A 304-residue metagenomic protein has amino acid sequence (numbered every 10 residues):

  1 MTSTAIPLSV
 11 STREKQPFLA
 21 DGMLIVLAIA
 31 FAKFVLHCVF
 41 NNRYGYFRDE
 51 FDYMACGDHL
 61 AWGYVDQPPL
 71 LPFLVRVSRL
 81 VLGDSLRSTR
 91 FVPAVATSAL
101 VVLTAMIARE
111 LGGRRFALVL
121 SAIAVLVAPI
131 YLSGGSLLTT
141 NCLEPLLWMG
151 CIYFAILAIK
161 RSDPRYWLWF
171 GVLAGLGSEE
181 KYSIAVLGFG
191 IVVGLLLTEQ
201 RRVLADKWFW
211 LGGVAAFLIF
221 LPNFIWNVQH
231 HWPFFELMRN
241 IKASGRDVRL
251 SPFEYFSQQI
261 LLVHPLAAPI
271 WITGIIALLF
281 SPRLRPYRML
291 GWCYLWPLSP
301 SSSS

Functional and structural regions predicted by a protein language model:
A5, V186-F217, F235-L237, G245-V248 (+1 more regions): Perimembrane helix-loop-helix junctions
E14-K15, M23, T104-V127, L146: Transmembrane-helix signature of polytopic, membrane-embedded enzymes that assemble or transfer cell-envelope glycans
L27, F91-G112, G150, F154: Transmembrane-helix motifs of polytopic, lipid-linked glycan transferases
A30, S121-L126, A174, S178: Short helix- or helix-capping micro-motifs that position conserved polar/aromatic residues at function-defining sites
D58, L143-K160, Y166-A174: Specific aromatic-rich, kink-prone transmembrane helix
R109-R115, C151-Y166, R201, A277-L278: Membrane-interface transmembrane helices that cradle and orient dolichyl/undecaprenyl
I130-E144: Short acidic/glycine- and proline-prone juxtamembrane loop motifs at membrane-interface regions of multi-pass membrane
L261-R285: Hydrophobic, aromatic-rich transmembrane alpha-helices and their immediate juxtamembrane boundary segments
